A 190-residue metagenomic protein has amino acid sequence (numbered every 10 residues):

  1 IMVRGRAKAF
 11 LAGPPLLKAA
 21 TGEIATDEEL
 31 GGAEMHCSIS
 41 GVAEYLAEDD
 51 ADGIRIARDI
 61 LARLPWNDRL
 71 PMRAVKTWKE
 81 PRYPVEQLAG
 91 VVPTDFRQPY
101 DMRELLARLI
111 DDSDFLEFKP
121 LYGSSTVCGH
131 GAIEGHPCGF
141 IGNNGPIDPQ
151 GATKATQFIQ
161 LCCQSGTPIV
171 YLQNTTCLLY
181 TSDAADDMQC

Functional and structural regions predicted by a protein language model:
M2-I54: Mobile "lid/hinge" segments at catalytic clefts and subdomain interfaces of large enzymes
A7-K8, L16, A51-D52, I133-C138 (+2 more regions): Short, glycine-/Ser/Thr-/acidic-enriched flexible segments
A51-P99: Terminal amphipathic helices with adjacent charged low-complexity linkers/tails
W78-H130: Active-site loops and adjacent core secondary-structure elements that bind or stabilize anionic groups
E117-P137, I141-S165: Long, structured protein-protein interaction/assembly regions in large complexes
P168-Q173, L178: Conserved structured catalytic cores and adjacent interaction surfaces of nucleotide-binding/hydrolyzing enzymes
Y180-A185: Conserved small/polar residues in nucleotide/adenosyl-binding loops
